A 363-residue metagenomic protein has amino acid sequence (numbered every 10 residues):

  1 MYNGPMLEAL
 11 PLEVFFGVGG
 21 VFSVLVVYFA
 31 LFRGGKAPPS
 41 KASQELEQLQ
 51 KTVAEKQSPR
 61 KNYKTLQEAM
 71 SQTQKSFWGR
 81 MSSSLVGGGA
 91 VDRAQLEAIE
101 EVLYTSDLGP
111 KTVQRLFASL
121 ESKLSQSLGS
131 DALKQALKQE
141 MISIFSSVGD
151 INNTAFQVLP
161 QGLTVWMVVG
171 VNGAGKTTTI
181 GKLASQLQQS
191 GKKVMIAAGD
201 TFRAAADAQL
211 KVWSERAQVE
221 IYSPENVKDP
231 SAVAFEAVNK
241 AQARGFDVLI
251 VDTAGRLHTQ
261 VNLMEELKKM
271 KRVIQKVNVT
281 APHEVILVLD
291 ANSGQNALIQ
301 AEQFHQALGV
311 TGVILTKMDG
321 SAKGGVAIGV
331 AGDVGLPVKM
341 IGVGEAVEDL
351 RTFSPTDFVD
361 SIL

Functional and structural regions predicted by a protein language model:
M1-A155, L159-G162, M167, Q189: Non-catalytic terminal/linker segments enriched in charged/polar, low-complexity residues
K111, Q135-L363: P-loop/Walker A NTP-binding module and the surrounding RecA-like catalytic core of P-loop NTPases
